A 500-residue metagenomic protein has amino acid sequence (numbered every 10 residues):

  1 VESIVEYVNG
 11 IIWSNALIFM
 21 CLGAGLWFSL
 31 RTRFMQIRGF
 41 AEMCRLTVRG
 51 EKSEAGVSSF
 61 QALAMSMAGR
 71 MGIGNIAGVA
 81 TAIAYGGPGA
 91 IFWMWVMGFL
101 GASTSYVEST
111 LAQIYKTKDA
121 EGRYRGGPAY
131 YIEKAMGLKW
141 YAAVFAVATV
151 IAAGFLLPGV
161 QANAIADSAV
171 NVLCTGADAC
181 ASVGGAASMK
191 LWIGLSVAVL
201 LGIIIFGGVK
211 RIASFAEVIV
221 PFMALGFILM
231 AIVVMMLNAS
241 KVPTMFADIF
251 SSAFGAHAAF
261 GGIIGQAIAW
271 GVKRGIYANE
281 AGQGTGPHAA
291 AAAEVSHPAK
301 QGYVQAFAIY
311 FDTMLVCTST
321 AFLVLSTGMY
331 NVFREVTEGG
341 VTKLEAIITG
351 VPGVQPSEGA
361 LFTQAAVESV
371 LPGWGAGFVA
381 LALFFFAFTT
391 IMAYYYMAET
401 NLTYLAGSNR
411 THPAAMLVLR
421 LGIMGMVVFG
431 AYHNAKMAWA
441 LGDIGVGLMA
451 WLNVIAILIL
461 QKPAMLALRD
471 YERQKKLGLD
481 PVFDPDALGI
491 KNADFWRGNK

Functional and structural regions predicted by a protein language model:
V1-I73, I83-A90, G101, L458-K500: N-terminal alpha-helical transmembrane segments of multi-pass membrane transport and channel/translocase proteins
M20-W27, R31-C44, A164-A169, S188-L237 (+4 more regions): Membrane-interface loop-to-helix entry segments
A24-S29, M97-G122, P128-N163, D167-I204 (+2 more regions): Helix-loop-helix module between adjacent transmembrane segments
S29, E108-K116, A231-D248, A256 (+3 more regions): Extracellular/periplasmic helix-exit of transmembrane alpha-helices
R31-Q36, N75-V79, P88, L156-I165 (+7 more regions): Transmembrane helix-loop junctions in multi-pass membrane proteins
F34-S59, T81-I83, G87-I91, W95 (+4 more regions): Flexible loop linkers connecting adjacent transmembrane helices in multi-pass alpha-helical membrane transporters
S53-A84, L111-A129, E133, V144-V150 (+1 more regions): Alpha-helical membrane segments and immediately flanking helix-loop junctions that form or couple to the substrate/ion
L100-E108, G194-V209, V220-S240, K273-R274 (+2 more regions): Selective recognition of specific alpha-helical transmembrane segments in multi-pass small-molecule
